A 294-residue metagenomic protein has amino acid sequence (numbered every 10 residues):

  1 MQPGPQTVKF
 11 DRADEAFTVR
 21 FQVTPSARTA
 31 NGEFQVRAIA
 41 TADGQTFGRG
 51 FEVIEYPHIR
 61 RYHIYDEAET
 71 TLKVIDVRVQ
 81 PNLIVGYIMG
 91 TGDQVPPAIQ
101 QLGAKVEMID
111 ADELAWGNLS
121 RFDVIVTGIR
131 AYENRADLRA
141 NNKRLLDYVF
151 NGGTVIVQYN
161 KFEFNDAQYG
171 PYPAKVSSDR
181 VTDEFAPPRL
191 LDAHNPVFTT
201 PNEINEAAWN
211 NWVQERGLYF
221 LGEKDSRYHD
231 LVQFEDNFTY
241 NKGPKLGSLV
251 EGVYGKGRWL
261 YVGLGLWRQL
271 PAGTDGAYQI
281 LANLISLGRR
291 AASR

Functional and structural regions predicted by a protein language model:
M1-P81: Long beta-sheet-rich domains in secretory-pathway and surface-associated proteins
T24-P25, T71-D76, D112-L114, R144-L145 (+1 more regions): Generic recognition of flexible, low-complexity loop/linker segments
T46-G128, Y159-E163, T182, R268 (+1 more regions): Aromatic-Pro/Gly-enriched surface loop or interdomain linker that acts as a lid/target-recognition segment
R61-T71, I75, N82, V181 (+2 more regions): Extracellular ligand-binding/catalytic regions of CAZymes and related secreted enzymes and adhesion modules
Q94, A140, R144, G276-N283: Extracytoplasmic/secreted proteins, especially bacterial periplasmic and envelope-associated proteins
G103, G152-G153, K256: Glycine-centered short loops/turns at secondary-structure junctions
V106, V155, W259: Hydrophobic anchor at the start of a short beta-strand that flanks the dinucleotide cofactor-binding loop
R130-V213, V262: A glycine-rich, often tryptophan-bearing local segment used as a flexible ligand/cofactor-contacting loop or short
